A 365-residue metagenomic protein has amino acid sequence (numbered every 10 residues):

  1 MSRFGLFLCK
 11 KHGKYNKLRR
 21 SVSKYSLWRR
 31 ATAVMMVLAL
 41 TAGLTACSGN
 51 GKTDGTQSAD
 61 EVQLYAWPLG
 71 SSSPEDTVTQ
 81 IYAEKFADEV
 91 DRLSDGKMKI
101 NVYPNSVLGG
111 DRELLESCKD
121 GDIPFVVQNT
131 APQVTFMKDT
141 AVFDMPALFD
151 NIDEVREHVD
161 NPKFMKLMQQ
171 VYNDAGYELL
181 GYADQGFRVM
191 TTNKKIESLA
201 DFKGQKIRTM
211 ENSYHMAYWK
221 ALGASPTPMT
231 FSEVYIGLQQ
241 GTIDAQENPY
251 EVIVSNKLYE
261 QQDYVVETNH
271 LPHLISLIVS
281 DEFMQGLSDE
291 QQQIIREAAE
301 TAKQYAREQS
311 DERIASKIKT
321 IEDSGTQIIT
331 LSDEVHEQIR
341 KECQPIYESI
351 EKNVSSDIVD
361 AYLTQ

Functional and structural regions predicted by a protein language model:
M1-A66: Short, low-complexity disordered leader/linker segments with a strong preference for bacterial N-terminal type II
S48-D153, K163, Y172-Q365: N-terminal secretory/targeting leader peptides
E157: Short beta-strand-centered segments that line the small-molecule binding cleft or hinge of alpha/beta clamshell
Q169: Short, flexible, basic/aromatic active-site loop/helix in glycosyltransferases
